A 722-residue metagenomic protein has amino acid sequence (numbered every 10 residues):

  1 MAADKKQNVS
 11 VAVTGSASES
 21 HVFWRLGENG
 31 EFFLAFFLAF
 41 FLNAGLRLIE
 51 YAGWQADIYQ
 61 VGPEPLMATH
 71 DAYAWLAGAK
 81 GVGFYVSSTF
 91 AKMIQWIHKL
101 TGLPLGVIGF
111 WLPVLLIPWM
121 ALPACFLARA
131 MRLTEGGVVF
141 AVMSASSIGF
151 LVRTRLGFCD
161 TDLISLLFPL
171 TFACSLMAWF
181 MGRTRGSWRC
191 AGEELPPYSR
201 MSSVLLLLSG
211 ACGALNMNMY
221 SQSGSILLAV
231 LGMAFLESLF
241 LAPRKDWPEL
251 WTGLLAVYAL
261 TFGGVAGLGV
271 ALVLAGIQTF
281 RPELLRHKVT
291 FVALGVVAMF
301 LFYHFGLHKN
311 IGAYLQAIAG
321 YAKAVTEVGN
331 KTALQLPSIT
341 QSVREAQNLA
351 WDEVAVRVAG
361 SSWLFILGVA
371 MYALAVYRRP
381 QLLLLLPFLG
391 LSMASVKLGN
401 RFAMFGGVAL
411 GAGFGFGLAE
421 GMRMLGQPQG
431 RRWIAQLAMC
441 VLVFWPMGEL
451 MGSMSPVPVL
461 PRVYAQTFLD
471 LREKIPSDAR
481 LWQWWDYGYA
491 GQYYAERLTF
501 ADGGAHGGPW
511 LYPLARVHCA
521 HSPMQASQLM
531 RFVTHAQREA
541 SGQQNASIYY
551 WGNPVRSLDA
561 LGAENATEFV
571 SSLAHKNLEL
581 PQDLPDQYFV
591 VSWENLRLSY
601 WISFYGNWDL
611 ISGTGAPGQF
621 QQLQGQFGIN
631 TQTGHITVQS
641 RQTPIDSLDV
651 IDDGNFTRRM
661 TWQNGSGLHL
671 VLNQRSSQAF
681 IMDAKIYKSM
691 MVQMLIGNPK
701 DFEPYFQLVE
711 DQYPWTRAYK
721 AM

Functional and structural regions predicted by a protein language model:
M1-Y59, A124, R129-A130, G137-V138 (+3 more regions): Start-transfer (signal-anchor) and selected internal transmembrane alpha helices of multi-pass inner/ER membrane
A3-K5, A242, W433-M722: Extracytoplasmic
G15, K99-T101, Q316-L364: Juxtamembrane membrane-water interface segments that cap and precede transmembrane helices
A39-R47, Y51, L112-L127, E135-G186 (+6 more regions): Membrane-embedded helix bundles of polyisoprenyl
D71-P104, W111, L115: Short hydrophobic/aromatic helix or loop-helix immediately within or flanking a transmembrane segment in polytopic
S203, V292-V297, A412-L450: Signature aromatic-anchored transmembrane alpha helix within multi-pass, membrane-resident enzymes that catalyze glycan
F235, V273-L285, D352-R379, Y719: Hydrophobic, aromatic-rich transmembrane alpha-helices and their immediate juxtamembrane boundary segments
V270, L383-Q427: Hydrophobic/aromatic-rich transmembrane helices and adjacent perimembrane loops
